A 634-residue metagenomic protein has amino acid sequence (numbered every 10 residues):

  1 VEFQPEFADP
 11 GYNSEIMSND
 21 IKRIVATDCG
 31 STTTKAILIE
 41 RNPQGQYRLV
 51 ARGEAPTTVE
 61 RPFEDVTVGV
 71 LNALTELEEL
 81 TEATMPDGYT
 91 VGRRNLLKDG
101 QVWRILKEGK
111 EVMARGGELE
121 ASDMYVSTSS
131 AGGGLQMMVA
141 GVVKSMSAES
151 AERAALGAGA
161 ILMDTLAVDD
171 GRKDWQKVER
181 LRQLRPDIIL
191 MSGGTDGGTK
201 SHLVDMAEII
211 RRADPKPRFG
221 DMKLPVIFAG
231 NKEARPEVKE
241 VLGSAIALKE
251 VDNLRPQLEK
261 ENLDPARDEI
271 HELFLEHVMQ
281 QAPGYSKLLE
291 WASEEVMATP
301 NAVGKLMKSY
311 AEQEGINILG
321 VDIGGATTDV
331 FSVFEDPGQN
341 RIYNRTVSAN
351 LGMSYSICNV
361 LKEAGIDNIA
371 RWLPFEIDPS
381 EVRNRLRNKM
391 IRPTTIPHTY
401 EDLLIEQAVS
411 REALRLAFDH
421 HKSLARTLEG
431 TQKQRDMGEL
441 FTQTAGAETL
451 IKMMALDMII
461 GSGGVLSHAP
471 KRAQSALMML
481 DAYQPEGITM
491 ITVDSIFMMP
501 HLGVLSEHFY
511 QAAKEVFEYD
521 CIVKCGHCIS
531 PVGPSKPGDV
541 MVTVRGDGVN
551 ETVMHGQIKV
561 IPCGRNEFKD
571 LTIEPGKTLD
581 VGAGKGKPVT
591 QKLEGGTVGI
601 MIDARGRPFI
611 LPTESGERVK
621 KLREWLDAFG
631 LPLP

Functional and structural regions predicted by a protein language model:
E2-E6: Extreme N-terminal basic, low-complexity initiation segments that serve as generic localization/processing leaders
A8-P10: Short, low-complexity intrinsically disordered segments enriched in A/P/G/S/L with frequent Arg, especially at protein
Y12-T27, I39-I318, D402-R411, H421 (+7 more regions): Nucleotide/phosphate-binding catalytic cleft detector across ATP-hydrolyzing and phosphate-transferring enzymes
T32-T34, T57, T327-T328, T346: Ser/Thr-centric signal marking residues that sit in or immediately flank functional binding/regulatory motifs
T34-E40, M137, G320-I323, T328-V333: Short beta-strand scaffold segments in enzyme catalytic cores
P56-T75, G157, M206, V296 (+2 more regions): Glycine-rich phosphate-binding loop plus the immediately following alpha-helix
D322-G325, S332-F334, Y355, F418 (+2 more regions): Active-site proximal loops enriched in glycine and acidic residues that flank catalytic Cys/His/Asp and coordinate
M390, L477-E486: A solvent-exposed, charged loop/short amphipathic helix patch at secondary-structure junctions
